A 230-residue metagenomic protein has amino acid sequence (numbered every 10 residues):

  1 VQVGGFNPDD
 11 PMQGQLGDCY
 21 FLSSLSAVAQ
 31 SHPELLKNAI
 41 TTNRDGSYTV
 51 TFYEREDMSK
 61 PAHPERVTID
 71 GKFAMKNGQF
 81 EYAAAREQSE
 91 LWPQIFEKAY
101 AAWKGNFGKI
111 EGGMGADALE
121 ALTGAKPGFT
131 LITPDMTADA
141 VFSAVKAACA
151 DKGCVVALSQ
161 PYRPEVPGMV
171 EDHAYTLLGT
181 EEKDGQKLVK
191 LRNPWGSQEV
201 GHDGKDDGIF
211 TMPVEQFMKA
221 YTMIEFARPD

Functional and structural regions predicted by a protein language model:
V1-D230: Accessory/interaction modules and long regulatory regions
